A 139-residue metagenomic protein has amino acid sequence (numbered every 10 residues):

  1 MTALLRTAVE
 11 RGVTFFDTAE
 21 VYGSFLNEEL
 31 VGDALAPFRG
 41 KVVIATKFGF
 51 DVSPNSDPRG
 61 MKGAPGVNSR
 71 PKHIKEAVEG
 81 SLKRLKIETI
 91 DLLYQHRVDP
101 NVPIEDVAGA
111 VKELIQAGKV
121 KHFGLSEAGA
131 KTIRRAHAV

Functional and structural regions predicted by a protein language model:
M1-T46, F50, Q116: N-terminal binding-site loop/beta-alpha segment at the start of enzyme catalytic domains that lines or forms
N55-V139: Glycine/proline-rich, positively charged, aromatic-decorated active-site loop/lid region on the catalytic face
